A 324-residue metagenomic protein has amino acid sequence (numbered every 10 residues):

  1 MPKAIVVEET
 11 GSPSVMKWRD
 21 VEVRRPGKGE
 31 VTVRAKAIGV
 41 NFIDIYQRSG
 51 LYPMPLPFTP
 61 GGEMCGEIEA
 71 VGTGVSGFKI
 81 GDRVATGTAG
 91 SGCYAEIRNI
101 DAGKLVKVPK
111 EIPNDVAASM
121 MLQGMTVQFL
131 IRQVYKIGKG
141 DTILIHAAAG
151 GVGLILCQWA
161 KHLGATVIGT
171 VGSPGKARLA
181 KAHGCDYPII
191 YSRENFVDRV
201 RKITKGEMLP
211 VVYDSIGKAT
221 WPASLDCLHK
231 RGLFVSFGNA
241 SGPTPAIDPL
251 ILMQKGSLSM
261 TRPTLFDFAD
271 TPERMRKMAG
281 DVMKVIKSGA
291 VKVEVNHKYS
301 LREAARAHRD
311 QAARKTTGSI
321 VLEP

Functional and structural regions predicted by a protein language model:
E22-G39, S49-G92: Glycine-rich beta-strand-centered segment in the early N-terminal region that forms part of a ligand/cofactor-binding
Y46, G77, T86-A149, W159: NAD(P)H dinucleotide-binding glycine-rich loop of Rossmann-like/cofactor-binding domains, especially the beta1-alpha1
R83, T142, T166, G232-L233 (+1 more regions): Short glycine-centered segments of the SAM/dcSAM-binding site in methyltransferase folds
A85, L144, V212-Y213, V235: N-terminal Rossmann-like NAD(P) cofactor-binding module of classical short-chain dehydrogenase/reductase
V152: Hydrophobic/small residue at the entry helix of a nucleotide-binding pocket
K161-T220, T271-E273: Adenosine-nucleotide cofactor-binding segment
V171-P174, A219-V291, P324: Glycine-rich phosphate-binding loop and adjacent beta-alpha segment of Rossmann(oid) nucleotide-cofactor-binding
L258, S288-H297, A305-P324: C-terminal capping/lid region of NAD(P)-dependent oxidoreductase domains
